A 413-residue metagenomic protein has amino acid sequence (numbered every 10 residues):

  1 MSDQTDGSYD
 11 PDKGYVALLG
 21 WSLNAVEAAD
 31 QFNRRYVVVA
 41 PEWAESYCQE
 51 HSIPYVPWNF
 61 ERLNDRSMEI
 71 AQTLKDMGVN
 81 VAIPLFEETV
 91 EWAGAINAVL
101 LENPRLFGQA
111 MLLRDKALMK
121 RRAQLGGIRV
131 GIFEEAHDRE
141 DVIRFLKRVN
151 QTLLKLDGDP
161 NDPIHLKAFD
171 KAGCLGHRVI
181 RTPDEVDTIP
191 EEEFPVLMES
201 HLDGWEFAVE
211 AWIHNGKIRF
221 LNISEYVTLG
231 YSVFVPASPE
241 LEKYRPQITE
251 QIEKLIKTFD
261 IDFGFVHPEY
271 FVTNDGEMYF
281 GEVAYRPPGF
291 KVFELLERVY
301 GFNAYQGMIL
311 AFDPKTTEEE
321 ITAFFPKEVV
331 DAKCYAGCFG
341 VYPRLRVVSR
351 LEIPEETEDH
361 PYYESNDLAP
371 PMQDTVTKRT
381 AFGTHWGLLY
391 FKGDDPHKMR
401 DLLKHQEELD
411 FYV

Functional and structural regions predicted by a protein language model:
S2, Q247-H267, N274, A284-R346: Active-site "cap" helix and flanking loop/linker of ATP-utilizing ligase/carboxylase catalytic domains
V16-R34: N-terminal basic/disordered segments at the start of proteins
G20-N24, V39-S46, E87: Short, polar loop motifs at secondary-structure junctions
V26-Q31, E45-S52, A95, T188-E192: Short loop/helix-cap segments at secondary-structure boundaries that form the rim of catalytic
F32-V39, C48-R62, D359-N366: Active-site regions of enzymes building and remodeling cell-envelope glycoconjugates
H51-H137, D141-R144, R148, H385 (+2 more regions): Conserved N-proximal alpha/beta basic substrate-recognition cap immediately N-terminal to, or forming the N-lobe
D170, H177-M278: Internal nucleotide-binding/catalytic subdomain
I309-V413: Peripheral (often C-terminal) accessory segments that flank ATP-dependent C-N-forming ligase machineries
